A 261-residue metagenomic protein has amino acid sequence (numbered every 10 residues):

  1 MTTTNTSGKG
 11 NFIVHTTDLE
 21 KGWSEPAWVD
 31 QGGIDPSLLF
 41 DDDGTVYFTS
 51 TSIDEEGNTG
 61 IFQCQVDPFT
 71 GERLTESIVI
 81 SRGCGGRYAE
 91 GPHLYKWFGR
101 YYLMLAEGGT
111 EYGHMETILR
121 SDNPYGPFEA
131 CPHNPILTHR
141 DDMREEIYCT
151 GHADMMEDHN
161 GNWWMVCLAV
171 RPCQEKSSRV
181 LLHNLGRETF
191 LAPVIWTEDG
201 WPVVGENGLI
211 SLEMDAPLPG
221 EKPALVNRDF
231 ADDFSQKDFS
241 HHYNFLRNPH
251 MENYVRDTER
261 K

Functional and structural regions predicted by a protein language model:
M1-K261: Carbohydrate-active catalytic/glycan-binding domains of CAZyme proteins, especially the secreted or lumenal ectodomains
